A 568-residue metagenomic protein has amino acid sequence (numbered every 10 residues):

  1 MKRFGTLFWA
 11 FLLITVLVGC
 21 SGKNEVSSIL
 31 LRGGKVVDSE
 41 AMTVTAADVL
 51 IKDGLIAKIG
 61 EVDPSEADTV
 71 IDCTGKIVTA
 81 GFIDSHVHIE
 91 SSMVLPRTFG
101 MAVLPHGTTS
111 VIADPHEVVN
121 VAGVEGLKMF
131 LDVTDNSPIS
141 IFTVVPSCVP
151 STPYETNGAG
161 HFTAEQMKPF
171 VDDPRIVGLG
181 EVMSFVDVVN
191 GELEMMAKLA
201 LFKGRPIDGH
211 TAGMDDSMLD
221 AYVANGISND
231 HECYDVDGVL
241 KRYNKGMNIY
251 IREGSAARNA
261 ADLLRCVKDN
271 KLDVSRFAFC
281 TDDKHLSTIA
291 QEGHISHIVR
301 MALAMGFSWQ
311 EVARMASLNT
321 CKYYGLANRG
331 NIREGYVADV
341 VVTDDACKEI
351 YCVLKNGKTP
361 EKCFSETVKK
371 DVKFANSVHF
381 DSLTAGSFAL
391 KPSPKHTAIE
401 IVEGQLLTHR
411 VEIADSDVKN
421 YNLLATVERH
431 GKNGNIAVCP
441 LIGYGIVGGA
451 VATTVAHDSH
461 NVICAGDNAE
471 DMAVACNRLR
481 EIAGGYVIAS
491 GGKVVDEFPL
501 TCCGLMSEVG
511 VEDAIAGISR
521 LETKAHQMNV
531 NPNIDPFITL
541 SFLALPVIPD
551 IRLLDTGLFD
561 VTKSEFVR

Functional and structural regions predicted by a protein language model:
M1-F8: Bacterial N-terminal signal peptides that target proteins for export
G5, L13-V26: Bacterial Sec-dependent signal peptides at the C-terminal "C-region" and cleavage site
C20-A47, I51-L55, V62, L104 (+2 more regions): Active-site microenvironment of metallo-dependent hydrolases
V26-G33, K52-D53, P64-A113, A425: Replace "His-x-His-based motif
G34, G54, G75, H86 (+9 more regions): Divalent metal-coordination and catalytic microenvironments
C73, R97-P206, N270, V494-F498: Divalent-metal coordination cores built from histidine and acidic residues
D84-L95, S151-T163, S228, E232: Active-site mouth loops of central-metabolism enzymes
H161-G180, D187-I251, R258-F279, A290-A304 (+1 more regions): Histidine/acidic residue-rich metal-binding segments in metalloenzymes
